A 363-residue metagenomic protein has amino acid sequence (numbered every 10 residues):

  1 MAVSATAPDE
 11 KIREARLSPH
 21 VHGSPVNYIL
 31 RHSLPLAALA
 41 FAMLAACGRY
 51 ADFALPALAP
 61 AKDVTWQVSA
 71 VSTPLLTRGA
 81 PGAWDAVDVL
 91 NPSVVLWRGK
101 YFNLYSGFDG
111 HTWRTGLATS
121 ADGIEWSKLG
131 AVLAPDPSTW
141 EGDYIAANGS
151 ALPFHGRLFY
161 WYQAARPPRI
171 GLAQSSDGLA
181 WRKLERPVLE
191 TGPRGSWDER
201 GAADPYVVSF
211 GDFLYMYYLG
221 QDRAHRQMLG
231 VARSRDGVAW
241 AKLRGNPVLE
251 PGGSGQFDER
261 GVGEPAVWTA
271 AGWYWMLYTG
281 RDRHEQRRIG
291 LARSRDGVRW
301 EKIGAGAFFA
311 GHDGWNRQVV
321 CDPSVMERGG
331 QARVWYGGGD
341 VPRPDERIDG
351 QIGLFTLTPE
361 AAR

Functional and structural regions predicted by a protein language model:
A2-A15: Extreme N-terminal basic, low-complexity initiation segments that serve as generic localization/processing leaders
K11, L17-P19, I29, F41: Intrinsic low-complexity/disordered segments
H20-L36: Bacterial N-terminal signal peptides that target proteins for export
V26, C47-R363: Carbohydrate-active catalytic/glycan-binding domains of CAZyme proteins, especially the secreted or lumenal ectodomains
S33-A45: Bacterial N-terminal signal peptides
